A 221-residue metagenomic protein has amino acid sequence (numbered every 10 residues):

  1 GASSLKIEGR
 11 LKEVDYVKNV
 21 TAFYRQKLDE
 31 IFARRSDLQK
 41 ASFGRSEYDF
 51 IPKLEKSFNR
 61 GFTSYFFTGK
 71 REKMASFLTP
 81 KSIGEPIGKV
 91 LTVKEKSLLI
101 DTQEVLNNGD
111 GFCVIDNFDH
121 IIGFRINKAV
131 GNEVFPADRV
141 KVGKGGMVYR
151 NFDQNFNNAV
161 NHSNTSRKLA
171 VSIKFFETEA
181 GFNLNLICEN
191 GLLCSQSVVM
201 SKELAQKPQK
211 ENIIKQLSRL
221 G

Functional and structural regions predicted by a protein language model:
G1-G221: Surface-exposed amphipathic alpha-helical tracts and adjacent flexible/coil segments at the periphery of soluble enzymes
